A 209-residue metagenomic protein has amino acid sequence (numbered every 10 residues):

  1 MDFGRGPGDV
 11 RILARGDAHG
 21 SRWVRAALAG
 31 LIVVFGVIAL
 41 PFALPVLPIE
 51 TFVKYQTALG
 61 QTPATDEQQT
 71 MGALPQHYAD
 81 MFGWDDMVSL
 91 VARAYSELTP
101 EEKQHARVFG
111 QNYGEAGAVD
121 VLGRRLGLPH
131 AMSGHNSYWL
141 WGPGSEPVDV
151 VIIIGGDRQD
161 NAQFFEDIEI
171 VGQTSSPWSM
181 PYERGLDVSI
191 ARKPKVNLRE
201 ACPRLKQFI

Functional and structural regions predicted by a protein language model:
M1-L28: Hydrophobic/aromatic-rich transmembrane helices and adjacent perimembrane loops
A27-Q104, G114, V121-G127, G134-N136 (+4 more regions): Membrane-proximal, lumen/periplasm-facing interface regions of secretory-pathway glyco- and lipid-modifying enzymes
Q104-V108, D149-V151: Short active-site oxyanion
Q111: Aromatic-lined ligand-binding clefts that engage carbohydrates, nucleic acids, or primary amines
D120-F164: Extended hydrophobic/aromatic segments used for targeting, binding, or gating
